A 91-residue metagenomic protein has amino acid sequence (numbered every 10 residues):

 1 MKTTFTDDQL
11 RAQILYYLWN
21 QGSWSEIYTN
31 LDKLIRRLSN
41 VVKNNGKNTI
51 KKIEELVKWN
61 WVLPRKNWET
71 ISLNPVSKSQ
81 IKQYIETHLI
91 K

Functional and structural regions predicted by a protein language model:
M1-E26: Short alpha-helical segments that sit at the start of domains
W24-S39: Short acidic, hydrophobic short linear motifs in intrinsically disordered regions
V41-K58: Short amphipathic alpha-helical interaction segments
R65-T70: Short, Lys/Arg-rich nucleic-acid/phosphate-binding segment
S77-K91: Short, amphipathic alpha-helical interaction segments positioned at domain boundaries
